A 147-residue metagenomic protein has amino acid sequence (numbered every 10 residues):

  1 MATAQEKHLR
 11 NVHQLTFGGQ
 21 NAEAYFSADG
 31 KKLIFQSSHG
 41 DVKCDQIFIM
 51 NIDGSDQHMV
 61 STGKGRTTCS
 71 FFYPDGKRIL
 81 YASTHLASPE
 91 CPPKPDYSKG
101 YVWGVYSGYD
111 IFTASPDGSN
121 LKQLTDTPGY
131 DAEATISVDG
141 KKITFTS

Functional and structural regions predicted by a protein language model:
M1-R10, Y109: Blade/loop signatures of beta-propeller domains
V12-L15, D56-S61, N120-T125: A short beta-strand motif characteristic of beta-propeller blades
Q20, S37-I47, S61-T67, A82-D110 (+2 more regions): A flexible loop/linker signature enriched in serine peptidases of the S9 family
A28-D29, P74-D75, V138-D139: Residue-level detector of Asp-centered blade-edge/turn motifs that repeat once per structural unit in beta-propeller
G30-I34, I79, I143: Hydrophobic beta-strand positions that form the internal "hydrophobic ladder" of WD40/Gbeta-like beta-propeller blades
N51-S55, S115-S119: Short loop/turn segments that connect beta-strands within beta-propeller blades
D117-S147: Solenoidal tandem-repeat scaffolds enriched in leucines and small polar residues
